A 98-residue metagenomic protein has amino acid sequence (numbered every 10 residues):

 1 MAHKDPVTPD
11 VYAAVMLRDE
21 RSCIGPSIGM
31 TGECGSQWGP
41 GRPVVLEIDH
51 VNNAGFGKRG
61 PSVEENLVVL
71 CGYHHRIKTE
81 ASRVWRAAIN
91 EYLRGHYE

Functional and structural regions predicted by a protein language model:
M1-V11, G95-E98: Arg/Lys-rich, low-complexity, intrinsically disordered N-terminal tails that contact nucleic acids
H3, V15, R59-S62: Residue-level "hotspot" positions that anchor or transmit function at local structural transition points
D5-E47, C71-Y73: Short cysteine-rich loop/turn motifs with clustered Cys
A14, R18, A88-Y92, H96: Residues that form generic nucleotide/phosphate-binding pockets
G29-V69, S82-N90: Histidine-centered nuclease catalytic patch
C71-H74, R94-Y97: Glycine-rich loops and low-complexity Gly/Arg-rich segments that provide flexible linkers or classic glycine-based
